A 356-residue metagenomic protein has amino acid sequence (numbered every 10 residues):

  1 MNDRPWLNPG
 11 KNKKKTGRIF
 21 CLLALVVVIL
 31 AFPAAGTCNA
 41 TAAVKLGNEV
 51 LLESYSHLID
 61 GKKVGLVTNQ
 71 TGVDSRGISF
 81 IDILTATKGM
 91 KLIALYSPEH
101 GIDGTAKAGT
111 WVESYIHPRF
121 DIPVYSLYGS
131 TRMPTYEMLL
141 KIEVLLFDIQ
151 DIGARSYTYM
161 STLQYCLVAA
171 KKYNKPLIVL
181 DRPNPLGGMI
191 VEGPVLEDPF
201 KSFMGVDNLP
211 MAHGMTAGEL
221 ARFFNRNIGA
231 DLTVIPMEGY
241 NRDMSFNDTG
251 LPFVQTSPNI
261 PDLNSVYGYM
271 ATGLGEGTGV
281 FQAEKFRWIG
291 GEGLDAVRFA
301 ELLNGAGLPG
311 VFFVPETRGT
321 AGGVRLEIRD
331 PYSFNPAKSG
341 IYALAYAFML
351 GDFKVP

Functional and structural regions predicted by a protein language model:
C21-P33: Bacterial N-terminal signal peptides
K91-H100, L180: Short internal beta-strands
G104-A108, I178-F200: Glycine-rich, charge-decorated loop segments at or immediately adjacent to ligand/cofactor-binding or catalytic sites
E113-K141, A154: Glycine-rich oxoanion-binding loops at beta->alpha junctions
D151-L163: Glycine/threonine-rich flexible loop motifs
K201-V266: Conserved anion/nucleotide-ligand pocket segment
Y240-D243, D248-P315: Glycine-rich, aromatic-lined ligand/substrate-binding cores of catalytic and carbohydrate-binding domains
K285-P356: Conserved functional hotspot residues or short segments at active or partner-binding sites across diverse domains
